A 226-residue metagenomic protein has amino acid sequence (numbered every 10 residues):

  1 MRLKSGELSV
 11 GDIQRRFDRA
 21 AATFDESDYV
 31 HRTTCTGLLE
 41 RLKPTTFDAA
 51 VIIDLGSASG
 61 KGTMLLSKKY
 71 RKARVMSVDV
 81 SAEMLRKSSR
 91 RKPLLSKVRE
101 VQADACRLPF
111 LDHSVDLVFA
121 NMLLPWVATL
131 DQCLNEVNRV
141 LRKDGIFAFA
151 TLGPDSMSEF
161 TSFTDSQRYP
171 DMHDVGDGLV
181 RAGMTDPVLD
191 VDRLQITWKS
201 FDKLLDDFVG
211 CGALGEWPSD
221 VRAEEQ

Functional and structural regions predicted by a protein language model:
R2-T36: Class I SAM-dependent methyltransferase Rossmann-like catalytic core, especially the SAM/SAH-binding loop
Y29-A49, L65: Conserved alpha-helix/loop element of class I SAM-dependent methyltransferases that forms part of the SAM/SAH-binding
V51-R107: Class I SAM-dependent methyltransferase SAM/SAH-binding core
C106-L117: A short acidic, Gly/Pro-enriched loop at the edge of an enzyme's catalytic core that lines a small-molecule cofactor
D116-T129: A short SAM/SAH-binding and catalytic strip from SAM-dependent methyltransferases
D131-K143: A short glycine-rich, Lys/Arg-flanked "PGG" loop and its adjoining helix->strand segment in the class I
R142-K203, C211-R222: Conserved catalytic/acceptor-binding region of the Class I
